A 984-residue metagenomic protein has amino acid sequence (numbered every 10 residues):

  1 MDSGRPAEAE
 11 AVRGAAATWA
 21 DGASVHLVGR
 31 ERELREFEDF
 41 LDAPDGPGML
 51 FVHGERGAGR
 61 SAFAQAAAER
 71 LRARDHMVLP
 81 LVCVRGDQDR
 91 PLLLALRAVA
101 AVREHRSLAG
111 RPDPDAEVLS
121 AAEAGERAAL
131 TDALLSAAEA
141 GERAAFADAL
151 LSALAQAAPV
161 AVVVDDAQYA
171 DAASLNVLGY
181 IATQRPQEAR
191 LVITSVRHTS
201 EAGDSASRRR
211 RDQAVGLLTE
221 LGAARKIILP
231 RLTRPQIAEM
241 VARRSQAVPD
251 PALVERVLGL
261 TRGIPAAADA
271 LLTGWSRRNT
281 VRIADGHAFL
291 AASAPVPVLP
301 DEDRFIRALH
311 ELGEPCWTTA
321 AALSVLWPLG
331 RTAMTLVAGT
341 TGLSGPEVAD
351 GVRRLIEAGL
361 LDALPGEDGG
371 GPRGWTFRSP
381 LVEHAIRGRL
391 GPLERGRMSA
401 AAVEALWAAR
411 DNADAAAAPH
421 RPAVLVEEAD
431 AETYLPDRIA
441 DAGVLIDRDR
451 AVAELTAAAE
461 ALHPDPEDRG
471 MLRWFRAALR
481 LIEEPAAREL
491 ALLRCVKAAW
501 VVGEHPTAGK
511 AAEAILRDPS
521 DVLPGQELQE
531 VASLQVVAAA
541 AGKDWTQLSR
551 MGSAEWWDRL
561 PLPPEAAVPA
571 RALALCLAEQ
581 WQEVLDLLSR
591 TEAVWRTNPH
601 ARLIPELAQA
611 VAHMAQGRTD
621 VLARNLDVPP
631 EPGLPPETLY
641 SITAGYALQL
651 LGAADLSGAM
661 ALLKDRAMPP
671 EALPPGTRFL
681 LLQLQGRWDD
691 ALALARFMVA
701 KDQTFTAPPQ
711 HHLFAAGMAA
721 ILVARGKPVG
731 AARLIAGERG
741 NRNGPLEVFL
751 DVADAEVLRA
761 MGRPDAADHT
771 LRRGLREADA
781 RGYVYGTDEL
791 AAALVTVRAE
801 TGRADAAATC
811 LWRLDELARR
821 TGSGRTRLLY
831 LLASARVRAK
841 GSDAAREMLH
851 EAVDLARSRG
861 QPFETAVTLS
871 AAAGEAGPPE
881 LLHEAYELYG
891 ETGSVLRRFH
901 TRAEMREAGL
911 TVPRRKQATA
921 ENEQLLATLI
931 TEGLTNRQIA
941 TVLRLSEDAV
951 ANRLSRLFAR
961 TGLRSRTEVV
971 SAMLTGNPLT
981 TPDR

Functional and structural regions predicted by a protein language model:
G14-T18, E38, D42-A43, E104-S107 (+8 more regions): Helix-loop-helix "sensor" segment of P-loop NTPases
A16, H26, A58, A62-P159 (+1 more regions): Conserved phosphate-binding/catalytic loops and adjacent sensor/switch elements of nucleotide-binding enzymes, spanning
V25-F40, F146, T919-N922: N-terminal pre-P-loop "Q-motif" helix
M49, A66-A67, G396-V502, A511 (+2 more regions): Extended alpha-helical scaffolding segments used for macromolecular assembly and cargo binding
R72, P112-D113, G216-T219, P249-A252 (+4 more regions): Internal alpha-solenoid helical repeat scaffolds
D89-R90, L329-A333, L343-E347, G369-G374 (+18 more regions): Alpha-solenoid helical repeat architecture
M240, R244, V248-I446, R450 (+2 more regions): Short secondary-structure boundary elements
R906, L910-S955, A959-R984: Helix-turn-helix DNA-binding segment
